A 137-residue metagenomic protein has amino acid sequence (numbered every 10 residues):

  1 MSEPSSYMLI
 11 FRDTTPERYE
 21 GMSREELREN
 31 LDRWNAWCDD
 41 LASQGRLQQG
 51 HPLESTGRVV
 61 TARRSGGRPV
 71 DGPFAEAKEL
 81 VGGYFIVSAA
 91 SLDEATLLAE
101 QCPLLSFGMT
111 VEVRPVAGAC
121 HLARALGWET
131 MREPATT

Functional and structural regions predicted by a protein language model:
M1-T137: Conserved, structured core segments of small domains
